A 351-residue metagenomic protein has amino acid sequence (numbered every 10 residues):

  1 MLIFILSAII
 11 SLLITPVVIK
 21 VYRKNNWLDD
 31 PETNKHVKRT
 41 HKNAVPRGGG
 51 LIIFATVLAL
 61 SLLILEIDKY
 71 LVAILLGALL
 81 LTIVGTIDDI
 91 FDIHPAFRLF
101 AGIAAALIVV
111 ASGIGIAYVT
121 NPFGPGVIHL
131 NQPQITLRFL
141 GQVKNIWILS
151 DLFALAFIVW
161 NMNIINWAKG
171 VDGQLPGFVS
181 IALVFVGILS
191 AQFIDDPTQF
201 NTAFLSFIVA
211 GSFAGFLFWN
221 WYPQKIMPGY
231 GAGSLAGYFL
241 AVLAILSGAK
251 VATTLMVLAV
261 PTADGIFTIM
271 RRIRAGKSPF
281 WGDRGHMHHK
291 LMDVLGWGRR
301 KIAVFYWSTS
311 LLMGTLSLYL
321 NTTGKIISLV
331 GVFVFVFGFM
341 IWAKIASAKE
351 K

Functional and structural regions predicted by a protein language model:
M1-A263: "…together with the soluble PPM/PP2C metallo-phosphatase catalytic core" -> "…together with the soluble PPM/PP2C
L2-I5, W27, I90, I146-W147 (+4 more regions): A short, structure-level motif marking secondary-structure boundaries and short turns
I14, V18, T262-P279, L320-N321 (+1 more regions): Membrane-helix cytosolic exit motif
V17-P46, F267-R300: Cytosolic, membrane-interface loops and tails of multi-pass inner-membrane proteins
K225-I226, S247-L255, I269, F280-G282 (+2 more regions): Extended hydrophobic-aromatic, low-complexity segments
V260-P261, D283-H286, S308-S310: Active/binding-pocket-proximal capping segment
D293-K351: C-terminal membrane module of polytopic membrane proteins
